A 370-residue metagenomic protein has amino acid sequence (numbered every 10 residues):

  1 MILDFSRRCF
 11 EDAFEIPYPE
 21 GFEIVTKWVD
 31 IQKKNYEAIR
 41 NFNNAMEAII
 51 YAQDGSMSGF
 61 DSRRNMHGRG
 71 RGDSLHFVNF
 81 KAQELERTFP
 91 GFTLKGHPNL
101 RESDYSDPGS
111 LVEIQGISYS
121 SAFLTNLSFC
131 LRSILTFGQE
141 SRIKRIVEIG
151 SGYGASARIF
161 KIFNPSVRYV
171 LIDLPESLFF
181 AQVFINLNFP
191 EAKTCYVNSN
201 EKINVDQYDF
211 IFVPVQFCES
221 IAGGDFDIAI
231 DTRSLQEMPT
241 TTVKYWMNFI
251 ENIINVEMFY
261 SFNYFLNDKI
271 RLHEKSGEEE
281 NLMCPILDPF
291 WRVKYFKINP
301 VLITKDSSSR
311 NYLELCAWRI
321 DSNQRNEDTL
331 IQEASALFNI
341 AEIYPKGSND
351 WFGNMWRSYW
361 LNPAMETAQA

Functional and structural regions predicted by a protein language model:
M1-Y119, E314, R325-A364, A368-Q369: N-terminal accessory regions of S-adenosyl-L-methionine
T125-R142: Conserved alpha-helix/loop element of class I SAM-dependent methyltransferases that forms part of the SAM/SAH-binding
R142-G152: Conserved class I S-adenosyl-L-methionine
A155-N164: Conserved SAM-binding loop of SAM-dependent methyltransferases across substrates and taxa, primarily the Class I
I185-A222: S-adenosyl-L-methionine
I230: A conserved beta-strand element that flanks and buttresses the S-adenosyl-L-methionine
M238-F249: A short, conserved alpha-helix within the catalytic core of class I
N255-L266: Conserved beta-strand signature within the Rossmann-like core of class I S-adenosyl-L-methionine
